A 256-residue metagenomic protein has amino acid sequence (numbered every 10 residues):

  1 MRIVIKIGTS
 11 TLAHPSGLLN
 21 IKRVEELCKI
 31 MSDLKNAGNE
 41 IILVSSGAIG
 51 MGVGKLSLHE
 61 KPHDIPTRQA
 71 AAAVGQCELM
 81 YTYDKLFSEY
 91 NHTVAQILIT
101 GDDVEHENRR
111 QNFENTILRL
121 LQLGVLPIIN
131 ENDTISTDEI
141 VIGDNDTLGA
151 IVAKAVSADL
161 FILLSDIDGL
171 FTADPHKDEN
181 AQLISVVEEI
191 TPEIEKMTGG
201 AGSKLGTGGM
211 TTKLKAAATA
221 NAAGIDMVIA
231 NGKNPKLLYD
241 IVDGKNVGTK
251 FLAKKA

Functional and structural regions predicted by a protein language model:
M1-T93, I97-A256: C-terminal catalytic "cap/lid" subdomain
